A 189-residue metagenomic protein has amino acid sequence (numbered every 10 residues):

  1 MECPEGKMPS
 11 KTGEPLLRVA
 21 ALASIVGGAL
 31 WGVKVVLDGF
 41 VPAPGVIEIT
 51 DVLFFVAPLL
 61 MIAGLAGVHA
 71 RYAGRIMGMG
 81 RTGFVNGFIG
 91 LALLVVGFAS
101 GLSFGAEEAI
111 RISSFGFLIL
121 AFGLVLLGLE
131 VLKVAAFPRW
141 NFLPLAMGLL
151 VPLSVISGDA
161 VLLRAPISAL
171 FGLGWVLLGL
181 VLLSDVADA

Functional and structural regions predicted by a protein language model:
E2-A189: Hydrophobic, aromatic-enriched alpha-helical segments typical of multi-pass transmembrane helices
